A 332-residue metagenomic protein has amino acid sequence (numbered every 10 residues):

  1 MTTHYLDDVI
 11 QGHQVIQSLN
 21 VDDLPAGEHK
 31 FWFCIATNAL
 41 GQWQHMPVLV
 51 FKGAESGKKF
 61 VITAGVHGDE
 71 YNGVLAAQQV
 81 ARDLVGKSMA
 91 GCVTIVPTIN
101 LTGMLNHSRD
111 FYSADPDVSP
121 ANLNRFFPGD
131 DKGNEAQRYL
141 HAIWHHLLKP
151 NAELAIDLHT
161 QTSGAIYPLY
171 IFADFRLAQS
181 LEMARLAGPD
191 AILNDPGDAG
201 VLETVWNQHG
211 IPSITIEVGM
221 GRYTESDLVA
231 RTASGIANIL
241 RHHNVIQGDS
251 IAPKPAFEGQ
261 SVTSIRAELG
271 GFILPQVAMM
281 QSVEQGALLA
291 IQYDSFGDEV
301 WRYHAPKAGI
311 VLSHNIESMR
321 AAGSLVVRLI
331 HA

Functional and structural regions predicted by a protein language model:
M1-A332: Structured catalytic-domain cores with a bias toward divalent-metal coordination
